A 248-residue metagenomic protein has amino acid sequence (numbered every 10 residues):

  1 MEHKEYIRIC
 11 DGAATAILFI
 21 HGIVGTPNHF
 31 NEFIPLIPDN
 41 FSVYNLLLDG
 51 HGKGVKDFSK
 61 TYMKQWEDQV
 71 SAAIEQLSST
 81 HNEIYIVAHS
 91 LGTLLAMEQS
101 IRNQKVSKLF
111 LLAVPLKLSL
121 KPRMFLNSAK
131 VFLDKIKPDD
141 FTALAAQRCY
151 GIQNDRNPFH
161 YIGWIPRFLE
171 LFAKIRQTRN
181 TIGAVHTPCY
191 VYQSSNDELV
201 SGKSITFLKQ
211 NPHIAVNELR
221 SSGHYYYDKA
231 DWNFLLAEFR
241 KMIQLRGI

Functional and structural regions predicted by a protein language model:
V24-I34: The serine-hydrolase catalytic nucleophile loop
P38-V55: Conserved alpha/beta-hydrolase
G52, L77, L219-Y226: Histidine-bearing beta->alpha loop at or near hydrolase active sites
K56, S222-L235: Catalytic histidine-centered segment of alpha/beta-hydrolase-like enzymes
A88-G92, A96: Gly/Ala-rich beta-loop-alpha elbow adjacent to hydrolase catalytic centers
F110-S119: Active-site nucleophile loop of the alpha/beta-hydrolase fold
V185, V191-Q193, D197: Short beta-strand/loop motif that positions the catalytic acidic residue of the alpha/beta-hydrolase fold
E198-S204: Conserved alpha/beta-hydrolase "acid-adjacent" motif
